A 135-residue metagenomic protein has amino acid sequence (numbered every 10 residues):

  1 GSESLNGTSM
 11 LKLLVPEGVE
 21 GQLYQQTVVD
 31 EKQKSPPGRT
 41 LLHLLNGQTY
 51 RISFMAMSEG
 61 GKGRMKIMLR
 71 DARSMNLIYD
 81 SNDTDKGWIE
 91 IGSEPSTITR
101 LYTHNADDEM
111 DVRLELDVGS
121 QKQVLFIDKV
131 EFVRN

Functional and structural regions predicted by a protein language model:
G1-N135: Extracellular and organelle-lumenal recognition/adhesion modules and their flexible linkers in secreted
